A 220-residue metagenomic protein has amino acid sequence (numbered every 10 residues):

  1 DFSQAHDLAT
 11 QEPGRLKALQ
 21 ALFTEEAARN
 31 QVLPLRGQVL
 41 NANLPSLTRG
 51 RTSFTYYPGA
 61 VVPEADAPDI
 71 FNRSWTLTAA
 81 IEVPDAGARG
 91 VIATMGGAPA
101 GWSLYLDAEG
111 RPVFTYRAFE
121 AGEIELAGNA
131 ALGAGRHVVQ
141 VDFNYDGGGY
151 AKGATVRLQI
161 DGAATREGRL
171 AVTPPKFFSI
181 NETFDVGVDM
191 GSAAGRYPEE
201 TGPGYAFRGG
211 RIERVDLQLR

Functional and structural regions predicted by a protein language model:
D1-N41: C-terminal accessory region downstream of the catalytic core in glycan-modifying enzymes
P34-R220: Extracellular glycan-associated modules
